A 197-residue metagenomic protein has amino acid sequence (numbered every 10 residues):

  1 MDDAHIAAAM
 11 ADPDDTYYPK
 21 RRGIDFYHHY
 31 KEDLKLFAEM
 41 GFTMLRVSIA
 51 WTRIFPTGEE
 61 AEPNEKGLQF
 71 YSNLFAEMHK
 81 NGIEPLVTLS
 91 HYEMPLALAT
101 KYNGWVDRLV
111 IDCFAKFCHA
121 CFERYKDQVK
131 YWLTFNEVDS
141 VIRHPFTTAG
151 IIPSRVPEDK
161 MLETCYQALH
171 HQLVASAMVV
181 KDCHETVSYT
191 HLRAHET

Functional and structural regions predicted by a protein language model:
M1-H29, D33-E39: N-terminal carbohydrate-binding accessory modules
H29, F70, A175: Conserved alpha-helical elements of sugar-nucleotide-dependent glycosyltransferases
L36-Q172: Substrate-binding cleft and catalytic face of glycoside hydrolase catalytic domains, especially the flexible beta-alpha
L74, V179, T190: Aromatic/hydrophobic pocket-lining residues that form π-stacking "cages" and hydrophobic walls in ligand
E123-Q128, K181-Y189: Secondary-structure boundary elements
C165-T186: Active-site neighborhood of glycoside hydrolase catalytic domains
T190-T197: Conserved small/polar residues in nucleotide/adenosyl-binding loops
